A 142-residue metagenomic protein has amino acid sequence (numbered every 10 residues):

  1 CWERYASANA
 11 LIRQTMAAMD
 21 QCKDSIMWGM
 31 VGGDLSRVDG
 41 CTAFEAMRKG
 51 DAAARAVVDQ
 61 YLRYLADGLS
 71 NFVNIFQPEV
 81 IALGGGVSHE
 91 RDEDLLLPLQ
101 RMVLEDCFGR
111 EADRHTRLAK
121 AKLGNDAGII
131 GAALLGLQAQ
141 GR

Functional and structural regions predicted by a protein language model:
C1-R142: ATP-binding/phosphotransfer module of carbohydrate and carboxylate kinases, centering on a glycine-rich
